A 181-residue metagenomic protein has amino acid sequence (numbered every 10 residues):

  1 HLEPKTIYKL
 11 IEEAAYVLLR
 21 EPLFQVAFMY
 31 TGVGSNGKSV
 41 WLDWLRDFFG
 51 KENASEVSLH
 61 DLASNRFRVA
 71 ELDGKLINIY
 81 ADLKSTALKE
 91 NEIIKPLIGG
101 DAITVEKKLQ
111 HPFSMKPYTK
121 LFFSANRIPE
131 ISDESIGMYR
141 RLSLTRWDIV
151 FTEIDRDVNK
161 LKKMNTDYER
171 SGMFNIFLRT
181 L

Functional and structural regions predicted by a protein language model:
H1-G74, S143-R146, F174-L178: P-loop NTPase catalytic core of nucleic-acid-dependent motor ATPases
W41-W44, K75, E90-L97, G137-R141 (+2 more regions): Alpha-helical scaffold elements adjacent to nucleotide-binding pockets in ATP/GTP-utilizing enzyme cores
F49, N53, A63-R68, L83-T86 (+2 more regions): Short, contiguous acidic/charged loop-to-helix segments that flank catalytic cores in large enzymes
E56-S64, E92-P112, D155-K163: Substrate-gripping "pore-loop 1 plus following alpha2 helix"
F67-G74, E106-S124: AAA+/SF3 P-loop NTPase mechanochemical coupling elements
L76-G100, P112-F113, I131-M138: Conserved AAA+/SF3 P-loop NTPase catalytic/coupling segment centered on the Walker-B
K84-S85, N126-E130, D148-E153: Conserved nucleotide-binding/hydrolysis micro-motifs of P-loop NTPases
M115-Y118, E134-L181: Phosphate-sensing "switch" segment of ASCE/P-loop ATPases
